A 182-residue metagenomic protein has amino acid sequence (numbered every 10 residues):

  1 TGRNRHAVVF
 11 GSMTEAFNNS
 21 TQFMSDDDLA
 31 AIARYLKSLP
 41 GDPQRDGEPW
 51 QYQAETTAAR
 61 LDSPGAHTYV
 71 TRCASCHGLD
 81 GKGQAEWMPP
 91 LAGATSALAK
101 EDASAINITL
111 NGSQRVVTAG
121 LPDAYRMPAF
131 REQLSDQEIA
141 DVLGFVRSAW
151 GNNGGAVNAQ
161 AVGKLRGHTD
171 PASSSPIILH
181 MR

Functional and structural regions predicted by a protein language model:
T1-R3: The feature marks the first
R5-A74, L121-R182: Flexible coil segments in periplasmic/lumen-exposed cytochrome c-class electron-transfer proteins
F10, M88, G93-T95, A124: Generic secondary-structure boundary/loop-capping signal
A16, E86-M88, V117: Basic, gly/Ser/Thr/Pro-rich low-complexity segments located predominantly at protein N termini
D26, M88, D102-A103, I139: Conserved strand-to-helix beginnings and helix N-cap segments that scaffold or border functional pockets
A58-E86, G93-N111: Sequence/structural segment immediately N-terminal to covalent heme-attachment motifs in c-type and related
S104-Y125, M181: Short Fe-S-cluster ligation motifs
